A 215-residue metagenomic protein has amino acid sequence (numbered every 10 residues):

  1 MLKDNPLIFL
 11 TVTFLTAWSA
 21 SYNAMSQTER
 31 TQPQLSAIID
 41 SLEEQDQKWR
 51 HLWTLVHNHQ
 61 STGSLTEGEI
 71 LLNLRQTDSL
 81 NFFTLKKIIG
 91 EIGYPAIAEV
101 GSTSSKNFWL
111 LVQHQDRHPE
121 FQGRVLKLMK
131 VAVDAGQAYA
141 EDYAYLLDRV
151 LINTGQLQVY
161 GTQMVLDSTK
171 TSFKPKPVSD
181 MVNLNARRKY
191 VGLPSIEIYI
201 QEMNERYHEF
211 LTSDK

Functional and structural regions predicted by a protein language model:
M1-T31: Bacterial Sec-dependent N-terminal signal peptides
N5, T77, F121, S179-D180: Generic detector of ordered secondary-structure context
T28-T154: N-terminal helix-rich structural modules
A96-A98, S195-Q201: Short, surface-exposed acidic
H118-E120, I196, L211: Secretory-pathway/luminal and periplasmic proteins that interact with or process carbohydrate-rich
M129-P194, F210: An amphipathic alpha-helical core segment
E202-R206: Low-complexity, Gly/Ser/Thr/Pro-rich intrinsically disordered linker/tail segments
H208-K215: Intrinsically disordered, compositionally biased glycine-rich interaction modules
